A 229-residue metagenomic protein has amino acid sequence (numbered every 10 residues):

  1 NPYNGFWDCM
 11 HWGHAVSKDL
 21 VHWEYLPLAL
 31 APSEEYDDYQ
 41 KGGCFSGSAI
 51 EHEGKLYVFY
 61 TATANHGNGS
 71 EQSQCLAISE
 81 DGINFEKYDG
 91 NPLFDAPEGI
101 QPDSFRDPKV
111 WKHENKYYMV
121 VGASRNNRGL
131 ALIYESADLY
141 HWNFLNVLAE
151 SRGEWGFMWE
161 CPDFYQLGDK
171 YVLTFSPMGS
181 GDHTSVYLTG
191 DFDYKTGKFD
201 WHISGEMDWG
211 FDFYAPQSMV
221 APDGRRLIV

Functional and structural regions predicted by a protein language model:
N1-D107, W111-W159, Q166-F211, D223 (+1 more regions): Beta-rich carbohydrate-recognition and catalytic domains
Y214: Catalytic and ligand-binding motifs that coordinate phosphates/metal ions in nucleic-acid-processing enzymes
S218: Anionic-ligand-binding alpha/beta catalytic cores of soluble enzymes and soluble regulatory domains that recognize
